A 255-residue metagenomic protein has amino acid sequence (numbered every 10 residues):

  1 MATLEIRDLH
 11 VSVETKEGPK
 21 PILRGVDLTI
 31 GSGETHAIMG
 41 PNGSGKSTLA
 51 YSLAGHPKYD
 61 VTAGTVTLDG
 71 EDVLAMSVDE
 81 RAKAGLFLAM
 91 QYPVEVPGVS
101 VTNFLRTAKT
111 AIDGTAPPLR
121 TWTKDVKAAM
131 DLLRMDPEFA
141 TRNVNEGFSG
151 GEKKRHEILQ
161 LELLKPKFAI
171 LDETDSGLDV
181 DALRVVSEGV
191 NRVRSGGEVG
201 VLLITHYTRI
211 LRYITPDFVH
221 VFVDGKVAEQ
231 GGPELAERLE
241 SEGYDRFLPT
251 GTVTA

Functional and structural regions predicted by a protein language model:
L4-I6, L23-G25: Conserved structural motif at the start of ABC-family nucleotide-binding domains
M39-P41: The feature captures the beta-strand-to-loop junction immediately N-terminal to the Walker
T65-R81, N145: ABC ATPase NBD Q-loop/coupling interface
V94-K167: ABC-family P-loop ATPase nucleotide-binding domains
E173-T174, D181: Walker B catalytic motif
G189-L203, L211-Y213: Conserved catalytic loops of ABC-family nucleotide-binding domains
F222, K226-P249: Conserved beta-strand-loop-alpha-helix hinge in the C-terminal portion of ABC ATPase nucleotide-binding domains
